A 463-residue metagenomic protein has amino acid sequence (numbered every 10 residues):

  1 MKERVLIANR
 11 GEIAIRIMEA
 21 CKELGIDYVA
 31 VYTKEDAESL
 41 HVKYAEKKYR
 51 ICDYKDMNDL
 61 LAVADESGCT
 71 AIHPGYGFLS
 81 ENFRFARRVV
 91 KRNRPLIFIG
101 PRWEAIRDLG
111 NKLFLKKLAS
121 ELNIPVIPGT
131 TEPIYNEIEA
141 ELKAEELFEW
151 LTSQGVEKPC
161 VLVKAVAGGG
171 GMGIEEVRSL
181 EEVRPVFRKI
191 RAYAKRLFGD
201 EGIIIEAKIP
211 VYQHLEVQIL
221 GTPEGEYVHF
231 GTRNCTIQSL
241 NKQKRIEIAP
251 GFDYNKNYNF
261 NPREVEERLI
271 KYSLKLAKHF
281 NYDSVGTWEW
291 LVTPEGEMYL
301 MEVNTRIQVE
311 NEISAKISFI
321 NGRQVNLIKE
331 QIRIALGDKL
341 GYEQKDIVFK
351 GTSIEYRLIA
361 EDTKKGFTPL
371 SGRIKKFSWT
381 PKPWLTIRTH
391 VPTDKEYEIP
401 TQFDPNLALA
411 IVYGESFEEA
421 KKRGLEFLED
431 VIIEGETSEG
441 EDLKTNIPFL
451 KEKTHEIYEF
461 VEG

Functional and structural regions predicted by a protein language model:
M1-L122, P133-E146: ATP-binding N-terminal substructure of ATP-dependent carboxylate-amine bond-forming enzymes
L6-Y28, K34, V42-R50, D65-S67 (+5 more regions): ATP-dependent carboxylate activation and anion-phosphoryl transfer catalytic cores that bind Mg-ATP to form
V126: Active-site helix-to-loop segments that bind/position phosphate- or nucleotide-bearing substrates and donors across
G129-T130: Conserved beta3 strand of the protein kinase N-lobe
F148-L162: Acidic/histidine-enriched active-site and ligand-binding environments that engage anionic O-linkages
